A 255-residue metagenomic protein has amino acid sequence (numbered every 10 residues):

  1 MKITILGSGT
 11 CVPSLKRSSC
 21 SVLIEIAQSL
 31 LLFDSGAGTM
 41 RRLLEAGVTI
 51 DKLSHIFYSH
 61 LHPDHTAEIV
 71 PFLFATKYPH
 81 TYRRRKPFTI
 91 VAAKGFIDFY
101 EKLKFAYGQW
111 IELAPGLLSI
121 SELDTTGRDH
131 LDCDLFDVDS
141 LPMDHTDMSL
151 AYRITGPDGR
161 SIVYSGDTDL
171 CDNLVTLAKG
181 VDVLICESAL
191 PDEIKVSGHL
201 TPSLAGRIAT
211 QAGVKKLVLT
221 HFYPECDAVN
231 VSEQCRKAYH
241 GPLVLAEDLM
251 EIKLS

Functional and structural regions predicted by a protein language model:
M1-V163, D169, L174-T176, S232-S255: Binuclear metal-dependent hydrolase catalytic cores
D169-K253: Cap/insert and terminal regions of metallo-dependent hydrolase folds
